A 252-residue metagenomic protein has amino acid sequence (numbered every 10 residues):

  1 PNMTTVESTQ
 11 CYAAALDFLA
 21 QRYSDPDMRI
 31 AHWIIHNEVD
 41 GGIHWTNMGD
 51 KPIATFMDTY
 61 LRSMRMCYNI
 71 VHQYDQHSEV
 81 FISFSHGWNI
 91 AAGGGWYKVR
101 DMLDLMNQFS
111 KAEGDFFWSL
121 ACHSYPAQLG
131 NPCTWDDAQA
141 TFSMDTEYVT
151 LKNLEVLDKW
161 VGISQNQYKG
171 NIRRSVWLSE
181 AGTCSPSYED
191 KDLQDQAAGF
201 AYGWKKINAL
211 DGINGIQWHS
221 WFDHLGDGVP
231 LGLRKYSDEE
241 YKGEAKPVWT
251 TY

Functional and structural regions predicted by a protein language model:
P1, C11, D25-R29, I34 (+4 more regions): Aromatic-rich peripheral "rim/lid" segments of glycoside hydrolase catalytic domains that contact and position glycan
T5, S83, G182, L231-R234: Glycine-centered flexibility motif
T5-A20: Glycine-rich anion/phosphate-binding loops
T9-A13, R29-A31, T55-D190: Noncatalytic carbohydrate-binding groove/subsite architecture in carbohydrate-active enzymes
F18, V39, M102, N131 (+2 more regions): A generic structural signal for solvent-exposed, polar alpha-helical segments
R22, I70, K206: Short alpha-helical functional segments enriched in proximate histidine and acidic residues
R22-D25, I163: Glycine-rich, acidic and aromatic/proline-enriched surface loops and short helix-turn segments that act as binding
T46-N47, T134: Outer-membrane beta-barrel translocator domains and adjoining extracellular loop/strand segments of Gram-negative
